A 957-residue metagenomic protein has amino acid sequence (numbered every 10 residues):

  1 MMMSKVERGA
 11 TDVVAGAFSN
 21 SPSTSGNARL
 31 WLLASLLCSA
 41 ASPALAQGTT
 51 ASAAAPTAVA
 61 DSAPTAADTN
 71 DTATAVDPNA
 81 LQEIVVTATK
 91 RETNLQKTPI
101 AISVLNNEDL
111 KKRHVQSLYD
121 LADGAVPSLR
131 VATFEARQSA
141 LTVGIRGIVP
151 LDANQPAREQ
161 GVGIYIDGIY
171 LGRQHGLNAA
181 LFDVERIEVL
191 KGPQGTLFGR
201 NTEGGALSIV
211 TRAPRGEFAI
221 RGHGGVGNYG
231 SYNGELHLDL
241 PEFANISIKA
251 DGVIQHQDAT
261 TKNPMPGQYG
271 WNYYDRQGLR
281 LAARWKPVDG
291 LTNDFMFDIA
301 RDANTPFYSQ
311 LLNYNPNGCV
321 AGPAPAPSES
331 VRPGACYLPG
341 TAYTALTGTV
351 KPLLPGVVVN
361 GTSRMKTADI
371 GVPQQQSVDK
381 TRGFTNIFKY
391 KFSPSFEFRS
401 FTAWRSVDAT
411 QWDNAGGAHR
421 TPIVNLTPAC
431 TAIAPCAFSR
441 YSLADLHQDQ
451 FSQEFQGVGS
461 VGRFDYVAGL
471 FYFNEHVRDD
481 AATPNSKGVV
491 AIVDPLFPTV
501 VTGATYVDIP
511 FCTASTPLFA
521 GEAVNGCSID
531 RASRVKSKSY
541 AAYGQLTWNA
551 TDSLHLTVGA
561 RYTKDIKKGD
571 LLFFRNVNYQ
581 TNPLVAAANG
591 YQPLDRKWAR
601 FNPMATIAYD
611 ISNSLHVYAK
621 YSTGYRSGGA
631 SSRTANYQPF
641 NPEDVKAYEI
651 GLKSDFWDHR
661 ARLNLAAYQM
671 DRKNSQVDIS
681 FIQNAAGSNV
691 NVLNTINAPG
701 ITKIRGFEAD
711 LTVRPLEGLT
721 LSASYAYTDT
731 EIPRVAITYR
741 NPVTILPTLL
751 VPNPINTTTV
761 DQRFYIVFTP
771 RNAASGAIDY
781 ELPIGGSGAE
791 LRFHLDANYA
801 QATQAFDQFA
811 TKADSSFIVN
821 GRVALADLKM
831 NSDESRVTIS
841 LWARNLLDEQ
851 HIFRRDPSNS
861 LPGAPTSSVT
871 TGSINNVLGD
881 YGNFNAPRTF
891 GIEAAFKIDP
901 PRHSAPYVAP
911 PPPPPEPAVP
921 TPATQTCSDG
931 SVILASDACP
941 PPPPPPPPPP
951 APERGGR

Functional and structural regions predicted by a protein language model:
M2-G9, V13-V14, F18-N20, A28-V115 (+3 more regions): N-terminal Sec signal peptide and the immediately downstream disordered periplasmic leader that contains the TonB box
M3-S4, V490, S787, N798-Q804 (+4 more regions): C-terminal beta-signal and adjacent terminal beta-strands/loops of Gram-negative outer-membrane beta-barrel proteins
D120, V131, A153-N154, G161-P193: Short acidic/polar hinge/loop motifs at secondary-structure boundaries that mediate gating or recognition
E159-G161, R173, F182-K191, T196-L279 (+5 more regions): Outer-membrane beta-barrel translocator/receptor signature
Q268, Y274-Y466, N474-H476, R662-N664: Outer-membrane beta-barrel domain signature, strongest for Gram-negative TonB-dependent receptors and also present
R284-K286, G457-V458, V467-F473, S533-M670: Structural signature of Gram-negative outer-membrane beta-barrels, strongest in the C-terminal barrel of TonB-dependent
I387-K391, E397-A403, A409-A415, D610-R626 (+4 more regions): Membrane-embedded beta-barrel scaffold of Gram-negative outer-membrane proteins
D465-V467, D552, L556, Q669-D671 (+3 more regions): Gram-negative outer-membrane beta-barrel transporters
